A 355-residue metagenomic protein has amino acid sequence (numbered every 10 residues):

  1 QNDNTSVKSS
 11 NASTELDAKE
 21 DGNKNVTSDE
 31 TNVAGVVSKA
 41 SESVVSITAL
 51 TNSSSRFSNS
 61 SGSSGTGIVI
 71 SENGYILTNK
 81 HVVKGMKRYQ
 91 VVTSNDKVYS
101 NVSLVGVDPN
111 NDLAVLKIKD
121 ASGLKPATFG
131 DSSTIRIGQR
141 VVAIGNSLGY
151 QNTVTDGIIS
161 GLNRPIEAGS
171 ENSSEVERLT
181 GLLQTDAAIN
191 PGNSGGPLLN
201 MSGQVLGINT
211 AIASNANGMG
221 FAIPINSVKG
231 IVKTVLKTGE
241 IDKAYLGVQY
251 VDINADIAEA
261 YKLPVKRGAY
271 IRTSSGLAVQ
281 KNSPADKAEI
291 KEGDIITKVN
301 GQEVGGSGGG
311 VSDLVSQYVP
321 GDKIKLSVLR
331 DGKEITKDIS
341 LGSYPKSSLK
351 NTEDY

Functional and structural regions predicted by a protein language model:
N2-A260, K266-R267, A288, Q302 (+3 more regions): Serine-dependent protease modules
V36, G293-I296, L326: Flexible, small-residue-rich helix->loop connector segments that border functional cores
I76-L77, N282-G310: Conserved PDZ fold ligand-binding element
Y99, E334-T336: A structural signal for beta-strand boundary/capping segments at domain termini and interdomain linkers
A121-P126, T273-K281, V304-G309: Short, structured beta-strand/loop micro-motifs enriched in basic residues and often containing a Trp
G196-L198, Y270, K325-V328: Cytosolic beta-strand hydrophobic patch enriched in CBS
D322-I324, I335: Exposed beta-strand face motif in extracellular beta-rich ectodomains
R330-G332: Surface-exposed loop/turn motifs at beta-strand-loop junctions within extracellular Ig-like and Fibronectin type III
